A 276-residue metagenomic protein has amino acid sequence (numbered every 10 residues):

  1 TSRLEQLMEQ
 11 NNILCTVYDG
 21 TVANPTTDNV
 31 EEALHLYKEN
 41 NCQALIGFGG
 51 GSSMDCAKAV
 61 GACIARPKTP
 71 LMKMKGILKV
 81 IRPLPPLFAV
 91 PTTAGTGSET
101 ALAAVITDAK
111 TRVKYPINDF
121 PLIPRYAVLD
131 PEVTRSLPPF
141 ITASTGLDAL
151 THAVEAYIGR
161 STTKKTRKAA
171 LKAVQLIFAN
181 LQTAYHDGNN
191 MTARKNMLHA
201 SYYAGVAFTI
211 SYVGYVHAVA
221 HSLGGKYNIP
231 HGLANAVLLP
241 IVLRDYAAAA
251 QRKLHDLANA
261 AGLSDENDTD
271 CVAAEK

Functional and structural regions predicted by a protein language model:
T1-A44: ATP/NTP phosphate-donor binding region
T16-D19, L45-F48, F88, A204-G205: Short glycine-rich or small-residue beta-strand-to-loop segments that form or flank ligand, phosphate, metal/Fe-S
D28-E132: Glycine/threonine-rich beta-strand-loop-alpha-helix active-site module that forms ligand/phosphate-binding
A33, C56-G61, A153-V154, V174-N180 (+4 more regions): Buried hydrophobic packing segments
G95, Y202-N235: Glycine-rich phosphate/pyrophosphate-binding beta-alpha loops
A103-S211: Carboxylate- and glycine-rich phosphate/diphosphate-binding segment that chelates Mg2+/Mn2+
L223-K276: Gly/Pro-rich interdomain helix-loop hinge
